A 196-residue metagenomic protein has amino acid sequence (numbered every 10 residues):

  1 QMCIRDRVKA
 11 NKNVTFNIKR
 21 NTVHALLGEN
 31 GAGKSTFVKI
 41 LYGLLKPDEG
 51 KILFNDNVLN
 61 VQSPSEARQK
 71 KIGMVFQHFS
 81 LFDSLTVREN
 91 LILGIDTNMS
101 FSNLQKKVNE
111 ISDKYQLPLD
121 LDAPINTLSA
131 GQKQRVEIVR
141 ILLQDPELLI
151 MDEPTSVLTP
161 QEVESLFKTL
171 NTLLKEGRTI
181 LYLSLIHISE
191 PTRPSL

Functional and structural regions predicted by a protein language model:
M2, I138: Hydrophobic anchor residue at the start of the ABC signature
I4, I186-H187, P194-L196: Single conserved hydrophobic/aromatic residue that forms the stacking wall/gate of nucleotide- or nucleobase-binding
L27-E29: The feature captures the beta-strand-to-loop junction immediately N-terminal to the Walker
G50-V61, E66-K70: Conserved ABC transporter NBD signature motif
P124-L128: Conserved ABC ATPase signature
L143-E147: A short, proline-enriched helix->beta-strand linker immediately N-terminal to the Walker B motif in ABC-type P-loop
L149-E153: Catalytic Walker B motif of ABC-type/P-loop ATPase nucleotide-binding domains
